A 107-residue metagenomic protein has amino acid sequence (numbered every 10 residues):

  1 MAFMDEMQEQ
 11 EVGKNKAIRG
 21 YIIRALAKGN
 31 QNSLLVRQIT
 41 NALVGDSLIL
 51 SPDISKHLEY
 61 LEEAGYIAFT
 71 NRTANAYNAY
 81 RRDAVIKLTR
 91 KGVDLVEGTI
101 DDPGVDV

Functional and structural regions predicted by a protein language model:
M1-G29: Short alpha-helical segments that sit at the start of domains
N32-L43: Short acidic, hydrophobic short linear motifs in intrinsically disordered regions
N41, K56, D94: DNA-binding alpha-helical recognition surfaces that contact promoter or target DNA
D46, L50, A74-N75: Cationic, hydrophobic amphipathic alpha-helical membrane-interacting segments
L48-A64, D83: Short amphipathic alpha-helical interaction segments
E62-A74: A short, conserved structural fragment
N71-D83: Short, Lys/Arg-rich nucleic-acid/phosphate-binding segment
R81-V107: Short, amphipathic alpha-helical interaction segments positioned at domain boundaries
